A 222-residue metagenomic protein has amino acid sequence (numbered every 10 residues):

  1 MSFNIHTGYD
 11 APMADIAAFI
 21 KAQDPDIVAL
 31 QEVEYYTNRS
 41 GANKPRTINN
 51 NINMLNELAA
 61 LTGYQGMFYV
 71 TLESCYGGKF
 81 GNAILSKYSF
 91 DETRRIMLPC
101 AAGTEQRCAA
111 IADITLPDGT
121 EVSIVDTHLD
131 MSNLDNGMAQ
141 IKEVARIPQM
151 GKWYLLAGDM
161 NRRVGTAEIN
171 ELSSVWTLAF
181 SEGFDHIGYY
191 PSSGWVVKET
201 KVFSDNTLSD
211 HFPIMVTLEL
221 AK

Functional and structural regions predicted by a protein language model:
M1-Q23, I27, Q65-K222: Active-site regions of metal-assisted phosphoester/phosphodiester hydrolases, unifying DNase/endonuclease modules
I20, L58-A59: A generic structural signal for well-ordered alpha-helical segments
Y36-T37, V70: Extreme N-terminal leader/targeting regions
T37-N51: Short, flexible/disordered intra-domain loops and linkers
N51-M54, L58: Extracytoplasmic small-molecule ligand-binding "clamshell" domains of the periplasmic binding protein/Venus flytrap
